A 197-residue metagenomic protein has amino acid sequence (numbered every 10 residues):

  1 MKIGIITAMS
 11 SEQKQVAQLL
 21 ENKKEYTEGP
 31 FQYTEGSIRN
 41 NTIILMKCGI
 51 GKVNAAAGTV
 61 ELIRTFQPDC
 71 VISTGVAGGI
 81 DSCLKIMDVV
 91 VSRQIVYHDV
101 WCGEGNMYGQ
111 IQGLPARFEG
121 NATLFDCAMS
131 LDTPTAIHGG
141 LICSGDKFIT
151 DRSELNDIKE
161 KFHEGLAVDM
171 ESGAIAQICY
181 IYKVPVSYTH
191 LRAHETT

Functional and structural regions predicted by a protein language model:
M1-V60, F66: N-terminal short beta-loop-beta anion/metal-coordinating cradle
A8-S11, I50-A57, F66, L84 (+5 more regions): Conserved active-site and cofactor/substrate-binding residues in soluble primary-metabolism enzymes
R64-Q67, V184: Glycine-rich phosphate-binding loop signature in dinucleotide/nucleotide-binding domains
C70-I72: Structural motif
I80-H163, A167: Mid-sequence, gly/pro-rich, charge-dense loop/helix-turn segments that line enzyme active sites
D169-S187: Short glycine-rich, acidic/polar surface loops and turns
H190-T197: Single conserved hydrophobic/aromatic residue that forms the stacking wall/gate of nucleotide- or nucleobase-binding
